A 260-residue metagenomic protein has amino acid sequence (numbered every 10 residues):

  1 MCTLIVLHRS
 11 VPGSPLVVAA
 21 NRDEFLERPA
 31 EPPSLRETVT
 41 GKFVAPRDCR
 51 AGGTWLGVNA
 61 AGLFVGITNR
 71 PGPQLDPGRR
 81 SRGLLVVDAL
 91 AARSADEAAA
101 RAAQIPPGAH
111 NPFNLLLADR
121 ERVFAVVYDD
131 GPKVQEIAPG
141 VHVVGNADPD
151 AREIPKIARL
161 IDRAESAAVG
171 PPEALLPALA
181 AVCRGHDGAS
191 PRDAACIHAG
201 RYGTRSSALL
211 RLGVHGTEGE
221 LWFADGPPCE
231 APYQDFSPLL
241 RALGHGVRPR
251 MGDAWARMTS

Functional and structural regions predicted by a protein language model:
M1-S260: N-terminal nucleophile
